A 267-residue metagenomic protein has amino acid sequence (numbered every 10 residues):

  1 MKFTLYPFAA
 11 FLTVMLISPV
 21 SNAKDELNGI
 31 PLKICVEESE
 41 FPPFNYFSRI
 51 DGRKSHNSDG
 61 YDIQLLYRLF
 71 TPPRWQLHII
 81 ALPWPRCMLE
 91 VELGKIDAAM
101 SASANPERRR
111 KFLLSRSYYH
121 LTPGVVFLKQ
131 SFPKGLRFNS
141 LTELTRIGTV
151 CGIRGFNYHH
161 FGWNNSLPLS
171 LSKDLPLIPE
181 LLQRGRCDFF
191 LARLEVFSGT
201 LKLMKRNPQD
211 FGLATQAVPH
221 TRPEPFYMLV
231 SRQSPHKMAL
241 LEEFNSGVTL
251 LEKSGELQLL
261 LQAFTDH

Functional and structural regions predicted by a protein language model:
K24-P106, R110-K111, A263-F264: Extracytoplasmic small-molecule ligand-binding "clamshell" domains of the periplasmic binding protein/Venus flytrap
E37-E40, L121-G124, R206-N245, H267: Periplasmic-binding protein-like
S39-F41, H56-R68, L128-S166, E195: Bilobed "Venus flytrap"/periplasmic-binding protein-like clamshell domains and structurally analogous long
I63-P72, F132, F226-L260: Extended ligand-binding regions for polar small-molecule ligands
W75-Q76, E92-S101, G148, Q183-V196: Alpha-to-beta junction loops
Q76, G155-S170, Q209, E243-H267: Ligand-binding clefts/hinges and TM-proximal coupling segments of bilobed small-molecule sensing domains
H78-L144, G155-Y158, T215-T221: Acidic, polar ligand-binding/catalytic clefts
H78-L89, S170-R184, V196: Short helix-initiation/N-cap motifs at beta->coil->alpha
